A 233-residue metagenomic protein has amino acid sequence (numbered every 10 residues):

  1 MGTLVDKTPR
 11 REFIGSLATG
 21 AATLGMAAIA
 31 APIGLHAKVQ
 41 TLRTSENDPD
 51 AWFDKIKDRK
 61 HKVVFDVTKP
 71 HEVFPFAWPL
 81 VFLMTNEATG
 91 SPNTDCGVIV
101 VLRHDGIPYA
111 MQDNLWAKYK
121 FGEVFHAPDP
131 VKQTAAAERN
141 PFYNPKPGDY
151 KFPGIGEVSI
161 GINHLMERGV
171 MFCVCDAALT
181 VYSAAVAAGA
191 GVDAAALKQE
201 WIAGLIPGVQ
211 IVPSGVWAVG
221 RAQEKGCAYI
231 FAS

Functional and structural regions predicted by a protein language model:
M1-P9: N-terminal secretory signal peptides
A28-H61: C-terminal segment of N-terminal export signals and the immediately downstream linker at the start of the mature
K60, T94-V98, E167-M171, K225-A228: Loop/turn elements at helix/coil->beta-strand transitions in domains of secreted/extracellular proteins
K69-E72, H104-Y109, F172, A177-Y182 (+1 more regions): Solvent-exposed loop/turn segments at secondary-structure junctions within structured extracellular/periplasmic domains
F74-S91: Histidine-anchored nucleotide/phosphate-binding helix
N93-L115: Acidic helix-start/capping segments at beta-turn-to-alpha-helix junctions
K120-N144: A glycine-rich helix N-cap at a beta->alpha junction
A187-S233: Glycine-rich, aromatic-bearing surface loops/beta-hairpins
